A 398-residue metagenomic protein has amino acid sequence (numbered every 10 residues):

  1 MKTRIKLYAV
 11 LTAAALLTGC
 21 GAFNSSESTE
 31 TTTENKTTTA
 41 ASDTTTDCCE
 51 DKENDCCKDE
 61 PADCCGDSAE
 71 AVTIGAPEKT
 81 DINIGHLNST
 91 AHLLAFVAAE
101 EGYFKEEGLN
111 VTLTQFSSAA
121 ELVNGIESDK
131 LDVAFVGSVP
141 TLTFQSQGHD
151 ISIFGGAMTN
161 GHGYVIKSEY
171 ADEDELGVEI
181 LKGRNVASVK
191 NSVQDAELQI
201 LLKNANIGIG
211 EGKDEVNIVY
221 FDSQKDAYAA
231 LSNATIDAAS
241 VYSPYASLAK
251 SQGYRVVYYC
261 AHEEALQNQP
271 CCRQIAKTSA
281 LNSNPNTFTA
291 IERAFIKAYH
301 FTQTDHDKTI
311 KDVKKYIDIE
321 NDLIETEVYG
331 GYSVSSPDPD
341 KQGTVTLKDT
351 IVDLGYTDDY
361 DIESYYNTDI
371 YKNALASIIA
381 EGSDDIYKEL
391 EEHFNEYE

Functional and structural regions predicted by a protein language model:
M1-T18: Sec-dependent bacterial lipoprotein signal peptides
G21-T33: Bacterial lipoprotein signal-peptidase II cleavage site
E30-T45: Extracellular mucin-like PTS domains
S42-S68: Histidine-centered metal-binding segments
G66-Y220, D237-S243, V256-C260, Q267-N268 (+1 more regions): Short, glycine-/small- and polar/acidic-enriched structural segments that line small-molecule recognition paths
S138-P140, D226-K315: Pocket-lining segment of extracytoplasmic ligand-binding domains
N282-Y360: Secondary-structure end/capping motifs
V352-E398: Conserved C-terminal helix/tail region of periplasmic/extracytoplasmic solute-binding proteins
